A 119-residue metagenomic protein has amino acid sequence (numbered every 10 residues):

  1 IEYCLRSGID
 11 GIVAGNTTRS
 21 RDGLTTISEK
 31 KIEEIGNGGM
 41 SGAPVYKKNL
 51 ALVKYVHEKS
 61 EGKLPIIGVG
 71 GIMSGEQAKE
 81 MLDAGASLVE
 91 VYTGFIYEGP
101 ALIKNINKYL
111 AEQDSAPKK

Functional and structural regions predicted by a protein language model:
I1-E2, V53, A78, I103 (+1 more regions): Generic structural signal for well-ordered alpha-helices, preferentially at hydrophobic/aromatic core positions
Y3-G62: Glycine/Thr-rich beta-alpha phosphate-binding loop at enzyme active sites
G11-R21, G71-I72, E76-N105: Glycine-rich phosphate-binding active-site loops on the catalytic face of alpha/beta enzymes
R21-G38, L88, G94-K118: C-terminal helical cap(s) of enzyme catalytic domains, especially alpha/beta-barrels
P44, V69-G70: Residues that cap or flank secondary-structure elements
H57-E61, Q77, L82-A86, A111 (+1 more regions): Hydrophobic alpha-helix feature that most strongly marks membrane-spanning transmembrane helices and their immediate
